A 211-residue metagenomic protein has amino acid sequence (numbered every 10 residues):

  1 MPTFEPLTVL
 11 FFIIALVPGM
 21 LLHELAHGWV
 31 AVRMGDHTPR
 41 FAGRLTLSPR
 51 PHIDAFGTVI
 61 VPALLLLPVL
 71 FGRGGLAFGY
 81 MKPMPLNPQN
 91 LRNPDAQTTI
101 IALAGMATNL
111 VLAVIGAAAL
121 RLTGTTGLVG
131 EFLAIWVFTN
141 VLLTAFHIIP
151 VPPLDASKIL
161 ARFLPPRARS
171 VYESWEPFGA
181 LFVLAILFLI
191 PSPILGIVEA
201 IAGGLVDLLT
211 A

Functional and structural regions predicted by a protein language model:
M1-A211: Hydrophobic transmembrane alpha-helices and their immediate loop junctions in multi-pass integral membrane proteins
